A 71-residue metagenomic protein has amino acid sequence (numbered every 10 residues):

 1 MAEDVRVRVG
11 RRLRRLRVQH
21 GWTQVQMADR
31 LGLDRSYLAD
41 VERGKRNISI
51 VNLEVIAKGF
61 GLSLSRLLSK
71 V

Functional and structural regions predicted by a protein language model:
M1-R8: A detector for short, charged/polar N-terminal pre-domain segments
V7, V18-Q19, N47: Short amphipathic helical patch at the helix-1/turn junction of helix-turn-helix
R11-R30, V55, F60: Short basic helix-loop element that most often maps to the first helix and adjoining turn of HTH DNA-binding modules
L13, M27-A28, L38-V41, L67: Conserved hydrophobic/aromatic packing and binding residues within compact polymer-binding modules
G32-R46: Recognition helix of helix-turn-helix/homeodomain-like DNA-binding domains that insert into the DNA major groove
K45-K58, L64: Short, basic-rich loop-to-helix N-cap that marks the start of a DNA-contacting helix
G61-V71: Short C-terminal boundary/hinge segments that cap the last helix of small helical domains
